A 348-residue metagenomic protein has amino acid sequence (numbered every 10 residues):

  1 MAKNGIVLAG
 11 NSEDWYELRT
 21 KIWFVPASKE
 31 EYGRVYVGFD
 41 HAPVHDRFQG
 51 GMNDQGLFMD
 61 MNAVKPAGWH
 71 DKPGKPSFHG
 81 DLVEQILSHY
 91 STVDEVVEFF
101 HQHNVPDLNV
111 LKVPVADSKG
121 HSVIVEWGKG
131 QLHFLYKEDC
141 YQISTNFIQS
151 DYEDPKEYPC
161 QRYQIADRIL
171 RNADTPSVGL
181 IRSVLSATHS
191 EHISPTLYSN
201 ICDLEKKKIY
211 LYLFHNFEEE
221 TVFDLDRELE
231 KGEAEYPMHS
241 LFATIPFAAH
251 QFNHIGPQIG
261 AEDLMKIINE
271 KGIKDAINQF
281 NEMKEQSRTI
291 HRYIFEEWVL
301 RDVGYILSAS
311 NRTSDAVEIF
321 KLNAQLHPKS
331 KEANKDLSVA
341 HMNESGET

Functional and structural regions predicted by a protein language model:
A2-D46, G50-S88, L111, A116-I259: C-terminal, well-structured catalytic/ligand-binding subdomain of enzymes
E84-Y90, E95-E98: Short N-terminal edge-element motif at the start of the domain
S91, H101, A248-N278: Short, gly/Ser/Thr-rich active-site loops of penicillin-recognizing serine hydrolases
D94, E98, G179, S183 (+1 more regions): Short, contiguous clusters of charged residues that form electrostatic/catalytic patches at enzyme active sites, used
E95-P114: Secretory/export targeting leaders with adjacent low-complexity proregions
L264-S345: Alpha-helical adaptor scaffolds
